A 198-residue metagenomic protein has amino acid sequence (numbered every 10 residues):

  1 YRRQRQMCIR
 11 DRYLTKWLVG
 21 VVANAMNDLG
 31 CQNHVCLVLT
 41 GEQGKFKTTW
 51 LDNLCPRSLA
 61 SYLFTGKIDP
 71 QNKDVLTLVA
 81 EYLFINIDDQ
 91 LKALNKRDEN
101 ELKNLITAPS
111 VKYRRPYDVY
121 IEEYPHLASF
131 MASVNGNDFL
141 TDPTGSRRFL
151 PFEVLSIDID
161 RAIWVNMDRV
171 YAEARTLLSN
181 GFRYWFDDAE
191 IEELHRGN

Functional and structural regions predicted by a protein language model:
Y1-I9: Single conserved hydrophobic/aromatic residue that forms the stacking wall/gate of nucleotide- or nucleobase-binding
R10-A25: N-terminal pre-Walker A segment at the start of P-loop NTPase domains
G30-Q32, S61-L63, Q71-N100, N104-I106 (+1 more regions): Feature primarily recognizes SF3-like P-loop helicase cores of small DNA viruses
C36: Walker A (P-loop) ATP-phosphate-binding motif of ABC ATPase nucleotide-binding domains
L39: Hydrophobic anchor at the beta1->P-loop junction of P-loop NTPases
E42: P-loop (Walker A) phosphate-binding loop of NTP-binding proteins
K45-K47: Conserved glycine(s) of the Walker
T49-L51: Hydrophobic positions on the alpha1 helix immediately C-terminal to the Walker A/P-loop
